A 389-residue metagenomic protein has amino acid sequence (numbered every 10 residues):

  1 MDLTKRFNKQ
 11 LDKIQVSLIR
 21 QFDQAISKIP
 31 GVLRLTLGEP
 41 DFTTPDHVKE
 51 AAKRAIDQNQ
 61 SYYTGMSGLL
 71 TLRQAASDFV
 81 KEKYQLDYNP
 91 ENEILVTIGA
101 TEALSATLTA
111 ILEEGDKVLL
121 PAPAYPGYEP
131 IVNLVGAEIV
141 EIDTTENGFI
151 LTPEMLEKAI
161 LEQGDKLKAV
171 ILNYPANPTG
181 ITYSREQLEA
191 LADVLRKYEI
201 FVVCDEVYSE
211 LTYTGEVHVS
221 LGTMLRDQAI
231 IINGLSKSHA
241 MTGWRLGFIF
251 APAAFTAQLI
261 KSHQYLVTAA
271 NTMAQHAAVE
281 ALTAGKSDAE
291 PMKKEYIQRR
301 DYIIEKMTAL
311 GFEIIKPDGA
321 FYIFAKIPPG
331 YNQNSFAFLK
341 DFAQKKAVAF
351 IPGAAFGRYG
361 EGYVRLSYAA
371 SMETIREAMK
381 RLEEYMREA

Functional and structural regions predicted by a protein language model:
M1-F7, D12-Q15, R20, A25-L33 (+2 more regions): PLP-dependent class I/II
N59-Y63: A short acidic, glycine-rich active-site loop that binds or catalyzes chemistry on phosphate/adenosine moieties
T64-I98: Conserved N-terminal alpha-helix of the aminotransferase class I/II PLP-enzyme fold
